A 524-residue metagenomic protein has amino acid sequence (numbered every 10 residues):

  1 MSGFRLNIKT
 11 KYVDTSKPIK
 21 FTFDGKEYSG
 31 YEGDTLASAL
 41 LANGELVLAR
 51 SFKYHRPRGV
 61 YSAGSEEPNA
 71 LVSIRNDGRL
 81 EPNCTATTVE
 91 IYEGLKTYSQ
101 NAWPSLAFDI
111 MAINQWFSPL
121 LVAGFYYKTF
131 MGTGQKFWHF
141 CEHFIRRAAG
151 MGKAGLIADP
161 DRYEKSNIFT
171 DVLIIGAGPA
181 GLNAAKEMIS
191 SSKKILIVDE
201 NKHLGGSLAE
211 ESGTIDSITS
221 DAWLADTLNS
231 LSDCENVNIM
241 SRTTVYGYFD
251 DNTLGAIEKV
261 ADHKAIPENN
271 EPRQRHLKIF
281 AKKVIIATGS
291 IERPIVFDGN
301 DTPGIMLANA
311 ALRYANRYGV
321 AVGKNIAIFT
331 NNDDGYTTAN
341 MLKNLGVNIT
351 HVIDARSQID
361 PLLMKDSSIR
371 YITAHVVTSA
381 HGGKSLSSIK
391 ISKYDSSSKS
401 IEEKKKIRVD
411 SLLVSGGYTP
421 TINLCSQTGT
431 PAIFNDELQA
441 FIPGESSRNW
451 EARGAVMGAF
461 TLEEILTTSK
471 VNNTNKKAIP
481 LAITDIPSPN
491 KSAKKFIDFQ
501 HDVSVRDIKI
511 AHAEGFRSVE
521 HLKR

Functional and structural regions predicted by a protein language model:
S2-R524: Residues forming the flavin
